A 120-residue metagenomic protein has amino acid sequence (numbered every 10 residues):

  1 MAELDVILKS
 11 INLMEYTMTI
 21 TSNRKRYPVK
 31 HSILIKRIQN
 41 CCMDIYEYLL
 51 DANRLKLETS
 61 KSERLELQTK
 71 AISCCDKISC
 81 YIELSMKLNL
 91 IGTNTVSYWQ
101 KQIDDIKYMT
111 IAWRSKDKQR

Functional and structural regions predicted by a protein language model:
M1-R120: Amphipathic alpha-helical assembly/interaction segments
